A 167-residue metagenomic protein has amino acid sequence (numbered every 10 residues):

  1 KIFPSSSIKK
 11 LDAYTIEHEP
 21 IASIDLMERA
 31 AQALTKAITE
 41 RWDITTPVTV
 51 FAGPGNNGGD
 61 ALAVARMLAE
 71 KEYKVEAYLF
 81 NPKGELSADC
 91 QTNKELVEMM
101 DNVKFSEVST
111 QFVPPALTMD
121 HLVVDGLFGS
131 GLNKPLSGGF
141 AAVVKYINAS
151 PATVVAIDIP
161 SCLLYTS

Functional and structural regions predicted by a protein language model:
K1-I44: Positively charged, low-complexity intrinsically disordered leader regions
T35-G126, P135-I157: Nucleotide and nucleotide-moiety/phosphate-recognizing core
F128, S161: Short, glycine/acidic-enriched loop or turn micro-motifs at the edges of active sites
G131-N133: Short glycine-rich, flexible loops that bind phosphorylated cofactors or substrates
Y165-T166: Conserved small/polar residues in nucleotide/adenosyl-binding loops
